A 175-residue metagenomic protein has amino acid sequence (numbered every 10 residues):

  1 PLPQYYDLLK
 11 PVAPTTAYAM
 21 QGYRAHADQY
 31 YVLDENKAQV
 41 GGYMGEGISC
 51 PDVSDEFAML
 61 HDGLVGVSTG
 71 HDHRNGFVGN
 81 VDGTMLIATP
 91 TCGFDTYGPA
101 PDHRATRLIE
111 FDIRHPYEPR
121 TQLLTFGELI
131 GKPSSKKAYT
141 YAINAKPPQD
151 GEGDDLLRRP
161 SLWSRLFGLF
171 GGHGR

Functional and structural regions predicted by a protein language model:
P1-D72: His/acidic metal-ligating clusters that form di-metal
L33, Q39-H61, N75-R158: Binuclear metal-dependent phosphoesterase catalytic core
G151-R175: Composition-driven, intrinsically disordered low-complexity tracts enriched in small residues
